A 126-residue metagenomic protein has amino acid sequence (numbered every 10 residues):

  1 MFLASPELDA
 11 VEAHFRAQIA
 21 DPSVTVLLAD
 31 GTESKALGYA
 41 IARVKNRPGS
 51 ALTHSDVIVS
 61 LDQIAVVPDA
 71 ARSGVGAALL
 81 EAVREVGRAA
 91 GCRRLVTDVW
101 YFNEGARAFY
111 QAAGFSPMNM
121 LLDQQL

Functional and structural regions predicted by a protein language model:
M1-H14: Conserved GNAT-fold acetyl-CoA-binding loop/helix
A13-L28, S60: A short helix-loop-beta-strand connector motif used in the catalytic cores of GNAT acetyltransferases and, in some
L28, K35-V44, S60, A65: Conserved beta-strand in the GNAT
V44-L52, E104-A108: A short, acidic/glycine-rich surface segment
L52-P68, D98, M120-D123: Conserved acetyl-CoA binding element of GNAT-fold acetyltransferases
Q63-V66, R72-E85, A89, A108-A113: Conserved acetyl-CoA-binding loop-helix of GNAT-fold acetyltransferases
G87-D98: Conserved GNAT acetyl-CoA-binding A-motif
V96-A106, D123-L126: Conserved beta-strand-loop-alpha-helix junction that forms the acyl-donor binding cleft
